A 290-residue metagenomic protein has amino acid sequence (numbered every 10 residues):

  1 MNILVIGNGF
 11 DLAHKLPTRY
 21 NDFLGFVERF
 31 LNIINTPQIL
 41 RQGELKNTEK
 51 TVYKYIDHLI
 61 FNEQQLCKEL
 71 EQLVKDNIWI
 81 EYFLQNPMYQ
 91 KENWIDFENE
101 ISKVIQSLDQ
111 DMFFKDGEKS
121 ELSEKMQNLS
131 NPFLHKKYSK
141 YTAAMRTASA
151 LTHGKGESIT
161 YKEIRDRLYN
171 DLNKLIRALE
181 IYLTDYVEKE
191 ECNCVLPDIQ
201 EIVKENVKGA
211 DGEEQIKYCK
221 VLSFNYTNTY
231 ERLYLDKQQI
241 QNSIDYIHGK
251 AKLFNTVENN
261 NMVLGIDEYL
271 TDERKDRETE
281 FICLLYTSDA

Functional and structural regions predicted by a protein language model:
M1-D11, K220-F224: Short, hydrophobic/glycine-enriched beta-strand segments
I3-V5, I39, D245, N261: Compositionally biased, low-complexity repeat tracts
N8-Q38, Q238-I244, K252: Conserved catalytic core of sirtuin-type NAD+-dependent deacylases
R19-L84: Extended charged low-complexity segments that act as oligomerization/scaffolding linkers
D57-L284: Extended, H/D-rich, highly charged conserved domains that either
Y286-A290: Conserved small/polar residues in nucleotide/adenosyl-binding loops
